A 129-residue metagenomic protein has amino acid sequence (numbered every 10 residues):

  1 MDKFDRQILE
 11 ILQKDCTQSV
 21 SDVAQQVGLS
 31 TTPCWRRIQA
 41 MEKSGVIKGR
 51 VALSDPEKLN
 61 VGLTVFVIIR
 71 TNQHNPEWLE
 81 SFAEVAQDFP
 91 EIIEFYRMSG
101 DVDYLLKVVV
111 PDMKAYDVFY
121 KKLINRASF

Functional and structural regions predicted by a protein language model:
M1-F129: A compositional/biophysical signature of low hydrophobicity enriched in polar/charged and small residues
